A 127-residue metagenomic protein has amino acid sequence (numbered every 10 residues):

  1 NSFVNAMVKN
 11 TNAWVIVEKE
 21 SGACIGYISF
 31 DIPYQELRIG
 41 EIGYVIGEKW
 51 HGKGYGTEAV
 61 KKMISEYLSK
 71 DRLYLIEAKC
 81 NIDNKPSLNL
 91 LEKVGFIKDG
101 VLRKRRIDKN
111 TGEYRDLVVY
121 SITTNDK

Functional and structural regions predicted by a protein language model:
N1-N10: Active-site rim helix/loop that mediates acceptor-substrate recognition in acyltransferases
A13, V17-K127: Acyl-donor (CoA/ACP) binding surface of acyl/acetyltransferases
